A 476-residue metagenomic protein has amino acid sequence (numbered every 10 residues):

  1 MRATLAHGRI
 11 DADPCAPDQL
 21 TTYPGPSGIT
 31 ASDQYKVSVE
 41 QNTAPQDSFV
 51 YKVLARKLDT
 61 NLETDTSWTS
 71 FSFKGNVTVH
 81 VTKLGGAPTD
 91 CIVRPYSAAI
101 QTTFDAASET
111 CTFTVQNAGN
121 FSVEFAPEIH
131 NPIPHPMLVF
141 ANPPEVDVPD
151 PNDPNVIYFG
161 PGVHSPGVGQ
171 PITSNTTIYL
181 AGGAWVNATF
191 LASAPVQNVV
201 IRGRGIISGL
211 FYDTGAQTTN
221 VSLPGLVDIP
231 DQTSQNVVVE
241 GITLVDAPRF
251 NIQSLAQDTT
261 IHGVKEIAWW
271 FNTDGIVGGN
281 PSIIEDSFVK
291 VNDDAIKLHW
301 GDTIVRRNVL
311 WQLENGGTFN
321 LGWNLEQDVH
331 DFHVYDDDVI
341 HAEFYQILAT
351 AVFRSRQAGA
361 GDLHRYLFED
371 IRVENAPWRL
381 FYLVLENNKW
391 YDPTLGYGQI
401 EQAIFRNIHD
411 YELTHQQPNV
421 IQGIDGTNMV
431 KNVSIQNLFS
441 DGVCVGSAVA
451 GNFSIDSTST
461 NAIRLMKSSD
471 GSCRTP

Functional and structural regions predicted by a protein language model:
M1-S174, N187, L191, P195-Q197 (+2 more regions): Extracellular "leader-to-stem" segments immediately downstream of a signal peptide or signal-anchor in secreted/lumenal
V37, V79-V81, C91-V93, F113 (+10 more regions): Hydrophobic beta-strand residues in large extracellular and virion-surface proteins
E40, L54, K74, H80-L84 (+20 more regions): A structural detector for beta-sheet-dominated domains
F113, F121-F125, I178-L180, V186 (+6 more regions): Long, contiguous hydrophobic alpha-helical segments, chiefly transmembrane helices and signal peptides
F113-V115, H164-T176, W185-R202, L210-N236 (+4 more regions): Extracellular beta-strand-rich solenoid/capping regions of secreted or surface-exposed proteins that bind or remodel
N175-T177, Q197-S208, Q235-D246, Q257-W269 (+7 more regions): Right-handed parallel beta-helix
T214-P230, D246-F250, W269-G275, K290-D294 (+4 more regions): Extracellular beta-strand/beta-solenoid scaffold signature
F344-P476: Extracellular beta-rich repeat passengers
